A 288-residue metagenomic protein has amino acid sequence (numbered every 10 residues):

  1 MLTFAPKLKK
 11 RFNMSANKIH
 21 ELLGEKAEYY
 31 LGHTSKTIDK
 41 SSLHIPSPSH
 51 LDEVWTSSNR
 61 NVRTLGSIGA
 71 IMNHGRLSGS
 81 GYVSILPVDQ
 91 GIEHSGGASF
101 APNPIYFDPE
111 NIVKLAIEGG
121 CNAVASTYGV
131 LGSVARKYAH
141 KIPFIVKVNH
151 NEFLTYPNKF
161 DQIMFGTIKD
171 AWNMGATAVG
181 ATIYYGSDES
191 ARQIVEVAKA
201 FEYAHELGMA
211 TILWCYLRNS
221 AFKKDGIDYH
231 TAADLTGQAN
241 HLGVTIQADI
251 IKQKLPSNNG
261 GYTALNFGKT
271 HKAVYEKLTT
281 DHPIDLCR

Functional and structural regions predicted by a protein language model:
F4, L8-P143, K147: N-terminal capping/small domains of soluble enzymes
G91-A123, G129-R288: Alpha/beta enzyme core
